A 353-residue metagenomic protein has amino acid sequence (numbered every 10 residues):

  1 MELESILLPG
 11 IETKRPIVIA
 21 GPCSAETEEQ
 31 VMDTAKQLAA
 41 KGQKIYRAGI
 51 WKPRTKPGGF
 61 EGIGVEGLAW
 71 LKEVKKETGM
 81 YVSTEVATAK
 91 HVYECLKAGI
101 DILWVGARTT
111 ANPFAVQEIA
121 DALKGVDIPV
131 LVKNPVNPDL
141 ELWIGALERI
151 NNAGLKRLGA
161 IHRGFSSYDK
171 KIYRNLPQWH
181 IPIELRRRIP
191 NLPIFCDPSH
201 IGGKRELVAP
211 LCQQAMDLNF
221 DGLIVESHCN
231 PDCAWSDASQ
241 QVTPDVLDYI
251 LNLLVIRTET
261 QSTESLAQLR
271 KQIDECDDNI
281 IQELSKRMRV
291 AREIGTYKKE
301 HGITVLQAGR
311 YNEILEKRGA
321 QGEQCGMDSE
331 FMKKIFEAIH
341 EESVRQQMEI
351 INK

Functional and structural regions predicted by a protein language model:
M1-I19, E73: N-terminal amphipathic alpha-helix/helix-capping segment at the start of soluble metabolic enzymes
I11, A115-Y249, L253, Q261-E264: Catalytic alpha/beta core domains of metabolic enzymes, predominantly
P16-D33, P57-E61, M80-V86, G106-A107 (+4 more regions): Active-site mouth loops of central-metabolism enzymes
P16-P22, K44-A48, V82-T84, L103-V105 (+4 more regions): Hydrophobic faces of well-ordered beta-strands that scaffold small-molecule active sites in alpha/beta enzyme cores
A35, A39, K44, I63-Y81: Long, contiguous binding/interaction regions
R47-E66, C229-A238, I294-V305: Glycine-rich, proline-tolerant flexible connector loops at the mouths of alpha/beta enzymes
I63, G79-V92, D101-V116, I128-L140 (+1 more regions): Catalytic beta/alpha-barrel core
E259-K353: Domain-level signature for soluble enzymes in the chorismate/prephenate branch of the shikimate pathway
